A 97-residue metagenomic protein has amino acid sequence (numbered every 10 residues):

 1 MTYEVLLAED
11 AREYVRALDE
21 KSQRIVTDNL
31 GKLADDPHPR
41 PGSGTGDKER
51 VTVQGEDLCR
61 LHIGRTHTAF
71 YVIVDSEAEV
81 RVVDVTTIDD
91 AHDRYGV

Functional and structural regions predicted by a protein language model:
M1-T2, E13-L18, R24, E56-V97: Enriched for short, Lys/Arg-rich terminal
V5-A8: PIN/NYN-family metal-dependent endoribonuclease catalytic core
D10-G42: N-terminal first-folded block
K32-H62: A short, surface-exposed loop/turn module that caps and links secondary-structure elements
